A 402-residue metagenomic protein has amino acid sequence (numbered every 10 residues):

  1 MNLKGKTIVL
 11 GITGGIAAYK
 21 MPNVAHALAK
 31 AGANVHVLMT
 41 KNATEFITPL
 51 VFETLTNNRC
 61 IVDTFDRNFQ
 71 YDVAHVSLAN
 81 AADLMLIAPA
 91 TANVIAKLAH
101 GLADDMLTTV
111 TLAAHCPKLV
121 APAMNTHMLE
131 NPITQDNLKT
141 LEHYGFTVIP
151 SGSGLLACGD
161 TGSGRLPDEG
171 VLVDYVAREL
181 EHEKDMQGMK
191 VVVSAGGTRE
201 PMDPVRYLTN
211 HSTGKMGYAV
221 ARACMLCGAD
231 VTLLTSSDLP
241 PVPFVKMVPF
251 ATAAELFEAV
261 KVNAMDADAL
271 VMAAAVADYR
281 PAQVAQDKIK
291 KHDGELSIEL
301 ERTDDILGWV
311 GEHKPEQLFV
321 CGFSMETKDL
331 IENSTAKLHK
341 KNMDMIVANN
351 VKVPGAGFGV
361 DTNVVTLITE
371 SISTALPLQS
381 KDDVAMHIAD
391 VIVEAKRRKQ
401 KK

Functional and structural regions predicted by a protein language model:
M1-L119, N125-K402: A cross-family phosphate/adenosyl-ligand binding-site feature
